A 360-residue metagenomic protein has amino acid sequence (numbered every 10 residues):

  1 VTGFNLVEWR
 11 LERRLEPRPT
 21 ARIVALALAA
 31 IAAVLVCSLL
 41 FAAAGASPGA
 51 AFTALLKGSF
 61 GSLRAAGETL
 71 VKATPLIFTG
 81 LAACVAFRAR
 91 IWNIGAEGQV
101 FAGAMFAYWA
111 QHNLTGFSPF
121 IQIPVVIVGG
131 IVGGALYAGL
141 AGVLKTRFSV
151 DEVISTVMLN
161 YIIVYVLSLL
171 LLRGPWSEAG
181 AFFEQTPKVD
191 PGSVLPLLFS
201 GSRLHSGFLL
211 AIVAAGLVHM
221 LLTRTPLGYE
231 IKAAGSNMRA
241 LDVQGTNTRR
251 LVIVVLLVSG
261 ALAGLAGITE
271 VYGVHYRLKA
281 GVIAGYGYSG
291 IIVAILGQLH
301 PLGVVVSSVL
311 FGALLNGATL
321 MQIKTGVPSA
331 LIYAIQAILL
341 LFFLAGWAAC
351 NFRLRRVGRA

Functional and structural regions predicted by a protein language model:
V1-A30, S38-L39, G216, S236 (+3 more regions): Cytosolic-side transmembrane-helix boundaries in multi-pass membrane proteins
L26, E68, K72, A96-A104 (+7 more regions): Alpha-helical transmembrane segments of multi-pass membrane proteins, especially transporters and channels
A32-S59, L170-L171, H219-P226: Structural signal for alpha-helical transmembrane segments and their membrane-water exit/capping regions in multi-pass
L39-A44, A50, A54, S59-L114 (+5 more regions): Single transmembrane alpha-helix segments in multi-pass membrane proteins
A73-C84, Q99-F101, M105, A135-G139 (+8 more regions): Hydrophobic alpha-helical segments embedded in the membrane of multi-pass proteins
E152-R224, L331, V357-R359: Transmembrane helix-bundle core of multi-pass membrane transporters and related energy-transducing complexes
G201-R277, P301-L302, V306: Helix-loop-helix "hairpin" substructures at the membrane interface of multi-pass membrane proteins
A263-A337: Transmembrane alpha-helical segments in multi-pass inner-membrane proteins
